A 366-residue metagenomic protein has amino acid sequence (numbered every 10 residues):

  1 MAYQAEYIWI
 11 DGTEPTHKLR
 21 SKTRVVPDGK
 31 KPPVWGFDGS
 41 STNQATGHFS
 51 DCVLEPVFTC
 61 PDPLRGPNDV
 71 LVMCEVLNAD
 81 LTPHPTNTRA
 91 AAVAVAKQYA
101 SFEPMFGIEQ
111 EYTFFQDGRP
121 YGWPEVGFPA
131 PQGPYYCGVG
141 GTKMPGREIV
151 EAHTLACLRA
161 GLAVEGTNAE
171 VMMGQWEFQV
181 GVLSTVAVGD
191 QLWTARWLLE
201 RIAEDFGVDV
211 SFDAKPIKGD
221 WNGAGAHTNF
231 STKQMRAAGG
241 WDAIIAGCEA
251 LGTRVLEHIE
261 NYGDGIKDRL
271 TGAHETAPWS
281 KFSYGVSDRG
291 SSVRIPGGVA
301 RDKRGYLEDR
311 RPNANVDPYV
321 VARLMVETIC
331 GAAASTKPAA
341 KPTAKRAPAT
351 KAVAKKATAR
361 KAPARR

Functional and structural regions predicted by a protein language model:
M1-K341, R366: Glycine-rich, acidic/polar active-site loops that bind/position phosphate-bearing ligands
A339, T343-A364: Low-complexity, polybasic segments enriched for Lys interleaved with small residues
